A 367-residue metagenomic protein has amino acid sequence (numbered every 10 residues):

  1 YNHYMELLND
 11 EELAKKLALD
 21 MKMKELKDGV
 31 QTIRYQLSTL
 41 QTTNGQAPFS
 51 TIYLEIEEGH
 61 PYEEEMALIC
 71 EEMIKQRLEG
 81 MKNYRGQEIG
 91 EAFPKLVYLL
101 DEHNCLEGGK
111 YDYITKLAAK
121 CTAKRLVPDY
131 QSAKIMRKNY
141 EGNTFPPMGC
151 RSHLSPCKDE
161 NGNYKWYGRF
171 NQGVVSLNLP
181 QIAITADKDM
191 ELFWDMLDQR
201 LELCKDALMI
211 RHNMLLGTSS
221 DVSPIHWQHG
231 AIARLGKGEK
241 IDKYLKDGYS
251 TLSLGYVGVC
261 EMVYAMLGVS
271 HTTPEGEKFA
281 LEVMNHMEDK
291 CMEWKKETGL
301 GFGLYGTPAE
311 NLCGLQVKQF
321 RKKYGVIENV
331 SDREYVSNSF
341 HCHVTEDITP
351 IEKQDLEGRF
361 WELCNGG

Functional and structural regions predicted by a protein language model:
Y1-G248, A265, V269, T273-G367: Conserved catalytic cores of very large enzyme subunits
L252-A265, N285: Contiguous, well-ordered alpha-helical segments that form the cores/surfaces of helical PPI scaffolds
